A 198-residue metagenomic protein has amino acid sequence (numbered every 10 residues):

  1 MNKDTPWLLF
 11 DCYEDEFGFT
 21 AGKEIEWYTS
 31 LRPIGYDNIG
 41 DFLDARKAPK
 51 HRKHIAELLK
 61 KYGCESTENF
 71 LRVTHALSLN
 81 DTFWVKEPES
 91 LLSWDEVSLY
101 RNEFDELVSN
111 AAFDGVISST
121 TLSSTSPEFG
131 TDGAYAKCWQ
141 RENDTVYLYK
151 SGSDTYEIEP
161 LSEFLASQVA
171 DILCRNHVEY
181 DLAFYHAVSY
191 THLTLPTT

Functional and structural regions predicted by a protein language model:
M1-L193: Phosphate/dinucleotide-binding and metal-coordinating scaffold of catalytic cores in nucleotide-dependent enzymes
T194-T198: A short, hydrophobic C-terminal helix/tail in secreted or cell-surface proteins
